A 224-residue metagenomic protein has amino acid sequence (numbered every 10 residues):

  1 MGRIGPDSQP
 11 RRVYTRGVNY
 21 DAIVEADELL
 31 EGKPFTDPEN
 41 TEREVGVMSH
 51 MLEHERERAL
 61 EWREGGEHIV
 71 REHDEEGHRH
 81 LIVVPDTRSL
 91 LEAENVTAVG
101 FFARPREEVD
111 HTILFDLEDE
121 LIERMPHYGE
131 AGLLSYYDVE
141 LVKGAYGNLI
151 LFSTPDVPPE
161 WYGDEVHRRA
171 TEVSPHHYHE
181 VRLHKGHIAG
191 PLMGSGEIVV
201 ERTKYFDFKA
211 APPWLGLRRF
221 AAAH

Functional and structural regions predicted by a protein language model:
G2-L141, G186-H224: Short S/T/G/P-rich N-terminal loop/turn motif that feeds into the first structured element of a domain
N95, A145-Y146, E180: A structure-centric signal for secondary-structure junctions around beta-strands
V99-A103, Y136-D164: Short, well-ordered beta-strand segments in beta-rich or mixed alpha/beta enzyme and ligand-binding folds
P126-G129, P159, P175: N-terminal cationic-hydrophobic initiation segments that often serve targeting/anchoring roles
G163-T171, H176: A structural signal for the main folded, soluble domain(s) of proteins
A170-E172, V181-K185, L192-G194: Short, intrinsically disordered/low-complexity patches at protein termini and at juxtamembrane boundaries
